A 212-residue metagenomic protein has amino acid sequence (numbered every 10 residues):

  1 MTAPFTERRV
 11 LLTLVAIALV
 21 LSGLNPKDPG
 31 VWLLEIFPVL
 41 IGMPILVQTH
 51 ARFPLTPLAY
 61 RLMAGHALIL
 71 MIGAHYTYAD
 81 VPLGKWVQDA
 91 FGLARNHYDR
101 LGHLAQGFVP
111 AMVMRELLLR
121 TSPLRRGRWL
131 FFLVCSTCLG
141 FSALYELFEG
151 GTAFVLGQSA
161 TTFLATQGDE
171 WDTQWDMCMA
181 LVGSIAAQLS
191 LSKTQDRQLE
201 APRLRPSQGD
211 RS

Functional and structural regions predicted by a protein language model:
M1-T13: N-terminal membrane topogenic signal
L21-L33, I45-P54: Short, hydrophobic transmembrane alpha-helix segments
S22, M63-G73, A111-R115, T137-E149 (+1 more regions): Alpha-helical transmembrane segments of multi-pass membrane proteins
D28-W32, V81-G84, Y98, S142-V182: Interfacial helix-loop-helix junctions of multi-pass membrane proteins
F37-P38, T56-H66: Cytoplasmic-side transmembrane-helix entry/capping segments in multi-pass membrane proteins
I41-H50, A105-S122, F154-Q158, C178-T194: Membrane-interfacial alpha-helical segments at the cytosolic side of multi-pass membrane proteins
S122-L139: Internal alpha-helical transmembrane segments of multi-pass membrane proteins
E170-S212: Primarily interfacial, aromatic-capped hydrophobic alpha-helices that serve as membrane anchors
